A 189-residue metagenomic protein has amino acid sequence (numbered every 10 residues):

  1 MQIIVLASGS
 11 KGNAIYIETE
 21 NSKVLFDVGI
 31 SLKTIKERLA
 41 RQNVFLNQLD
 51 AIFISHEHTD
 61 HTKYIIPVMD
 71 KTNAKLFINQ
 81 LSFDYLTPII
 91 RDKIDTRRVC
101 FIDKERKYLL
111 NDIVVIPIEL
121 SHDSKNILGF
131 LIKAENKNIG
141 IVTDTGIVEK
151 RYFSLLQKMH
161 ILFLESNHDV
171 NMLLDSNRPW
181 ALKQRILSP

Functional and structural regions predicted by a protein language model:
M1-Q42, N126-D144: Conserved beta-strand hairpin/beta-sheet module of binuclear metal-dependent hydrolase folds, prominently
F26-G29, L49-E57, F77-Q80, G140-D144 (+1 more regions): Active-site neighborhood of phospho(di)ester-bond hydrolases with catalytic His/Asp-centered motifs
K33-I78: Active-site metal-binding motif and surrounding structural segment of the metallo-beta-lactamase
T59-T62, D84-Y85, S124-K125, I147-K150 (+1 more regions): Active-site environment of divalent metal-dependent phosphoester hydrolases
Q80-G129, K133-N136: Metallo-beta-lactamase
P117-L162: Hydrophobic, well-structured mid-protein blocks that either form specific transmembrane helices
K150-P189: Cap/insert and terminal regions of metallo-dependent hydrolase folds
